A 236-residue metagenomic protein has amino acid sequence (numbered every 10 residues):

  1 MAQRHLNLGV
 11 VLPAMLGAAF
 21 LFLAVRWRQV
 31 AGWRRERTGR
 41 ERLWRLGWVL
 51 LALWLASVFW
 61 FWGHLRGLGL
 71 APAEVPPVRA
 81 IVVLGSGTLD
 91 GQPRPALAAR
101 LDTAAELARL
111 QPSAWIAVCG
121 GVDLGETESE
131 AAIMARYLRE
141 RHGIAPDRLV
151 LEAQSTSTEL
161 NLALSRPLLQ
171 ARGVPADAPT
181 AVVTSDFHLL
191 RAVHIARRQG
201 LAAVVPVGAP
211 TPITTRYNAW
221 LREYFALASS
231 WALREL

Functional and structural regions predicted by a protein language model:
M1-A31: Membrane-embedded alpha-helical segments of integral membrane proteins
M15-A19, G120, R234: Glycine-centered flexibility motif
G17, L21, W48-F59, Y224: Hydrophobic alpha-helical transmembrane segments of multipass integral membrane proteins
R26, W54-L65, W231: Short hydrophobic alpha-helical membrane-anchoring segments
V30-L43: Membrane-interface helix-boundary motifs at transmembrane edges
E41, R45-W48, F59-L221: A structural signal for short, hydrophobic/glycine-enriched beta-strand patches
Y217-L236: A transmembrane-helix-recognition feature enriched in membrane-embedded lipid enzymes and envelope glyco-/phospholipid
